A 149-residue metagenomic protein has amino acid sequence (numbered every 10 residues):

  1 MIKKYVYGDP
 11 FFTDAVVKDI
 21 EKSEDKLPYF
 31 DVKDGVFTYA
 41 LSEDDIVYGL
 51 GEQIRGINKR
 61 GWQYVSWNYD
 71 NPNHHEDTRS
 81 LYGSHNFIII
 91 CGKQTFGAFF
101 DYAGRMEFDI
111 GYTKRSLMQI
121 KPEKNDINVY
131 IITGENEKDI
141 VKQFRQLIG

Functional and structural regions predicted by a protein language model:
M1-G149: Catalytic and substrate-binding clefts that recognize carbohydrates or anionic sugar/phosphate headgroups
